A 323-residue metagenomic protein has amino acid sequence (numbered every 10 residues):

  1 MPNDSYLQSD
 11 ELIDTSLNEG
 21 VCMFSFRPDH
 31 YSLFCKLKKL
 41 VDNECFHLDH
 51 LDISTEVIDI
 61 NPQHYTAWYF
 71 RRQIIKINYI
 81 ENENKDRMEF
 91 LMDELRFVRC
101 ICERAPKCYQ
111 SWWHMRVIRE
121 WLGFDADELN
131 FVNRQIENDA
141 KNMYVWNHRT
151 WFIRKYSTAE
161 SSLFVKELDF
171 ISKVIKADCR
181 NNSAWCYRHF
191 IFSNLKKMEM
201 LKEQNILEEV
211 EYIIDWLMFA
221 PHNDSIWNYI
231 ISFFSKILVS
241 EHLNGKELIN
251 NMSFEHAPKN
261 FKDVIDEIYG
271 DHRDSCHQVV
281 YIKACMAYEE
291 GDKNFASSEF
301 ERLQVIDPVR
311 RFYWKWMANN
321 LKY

Functional and structural regions predicted by a protein language model:
M1-L91, C285, E289-Y323: N-terminal alpha-helical scaffold/docking segments in eukaryotic complex subunits
N3, G20-R27, E44, N61 (+12 more regions): Alpha-solenoid helical-repeat scaffolds
C22, C35, C45, C100-C102 (+5 more regions): Generic recognition of cysteine residues
L37-N43, I75-M88, R116-F124, T150-L163 (+3 more regions): Short coil/turn connectors between adjacent alpha-helices in alpha-solenoid helical repeat scaffolds
D49, I53, A67, S111 (+5 more regions): The tetratricopeptide repeat
N61, R71, N78, M115 (+4 more regions): Generic structural signal for hydrophobic core residues of well-folded globular domains
M92-P221, W227, F233, G245: Eukaryote-skewed repeat-based solenoidal scaffolds used as protein-protein interaction platforms, primarily
N194-Y323: Structured C-terminal portions of repeat-based eukaryotic scaffold domains
